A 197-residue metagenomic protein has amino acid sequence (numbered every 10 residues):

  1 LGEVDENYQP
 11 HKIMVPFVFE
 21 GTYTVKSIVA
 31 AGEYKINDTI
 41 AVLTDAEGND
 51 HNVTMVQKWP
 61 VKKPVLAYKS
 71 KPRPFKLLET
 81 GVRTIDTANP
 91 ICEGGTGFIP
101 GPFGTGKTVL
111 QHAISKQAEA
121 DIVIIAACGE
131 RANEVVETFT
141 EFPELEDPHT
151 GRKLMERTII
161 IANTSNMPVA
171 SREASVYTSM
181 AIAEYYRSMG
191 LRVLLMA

Functional and structural regions predicted by a protein language model:
L1-V4: Conserved PDZ fold ligand-binding element
E6-N7, H11-Y23, K35-T96, L110-A113 (+2 more regions): P-loop NTPase nucleotide-binding/switch module
V25-E33: Short histidine-centered loop motifs in beta-beta connectors
V82-A197: Switch/coupling sub-region of P-loop NTPases
